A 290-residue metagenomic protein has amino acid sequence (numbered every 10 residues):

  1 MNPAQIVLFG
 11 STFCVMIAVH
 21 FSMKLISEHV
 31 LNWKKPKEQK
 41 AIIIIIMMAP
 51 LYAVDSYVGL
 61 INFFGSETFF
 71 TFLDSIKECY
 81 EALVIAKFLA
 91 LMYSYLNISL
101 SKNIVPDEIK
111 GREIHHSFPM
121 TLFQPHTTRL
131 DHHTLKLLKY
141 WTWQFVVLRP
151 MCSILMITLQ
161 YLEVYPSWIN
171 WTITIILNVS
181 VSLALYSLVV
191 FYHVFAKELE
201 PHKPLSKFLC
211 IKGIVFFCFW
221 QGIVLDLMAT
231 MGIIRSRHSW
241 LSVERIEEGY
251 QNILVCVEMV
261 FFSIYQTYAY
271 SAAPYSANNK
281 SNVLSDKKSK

Functional and structural regions predicted by a protein language model:
M1-M16, H20-A82, A86: Membrane-proximal first intracellular loop
A4-F21, S167-W171, E198-L199, L241-E248 (+1 more regions): Hydrophobic alpha-helical segments at protein termini of multi-pass membrane proteins
G10-I17, Y57, F72-C79, D131 (+4 more regions): Hydrophobic alpha-helical transmembrane segments of multi-pass membrane proteins
C14-I17, F21-K24, M48-D55, K77-A90 (+5 more regions): Membrane-embedded alpha-helical transmembrane segments of multi-pass integral membrane proteins
S22-P36, L60-T68, A86-R112, D226-I233 (+2 more regions): Juxtamembrane interfacial secondary-structure elements that flank transmembrane helices in multi-pass membrane proteins
P36, G111-R237: Multipass alpha-helical transmembrane domains of eukaryotic endomembrane proteins
K102-T127, Y275-K290: Non-transmembrane, juxtamembrane loop and terminal tail segments of multi-pass eukaryotic membrane proteins
H193, K197-K290: C-terminal transmembrane module of eukaryotic multi-pass membrane proteins
